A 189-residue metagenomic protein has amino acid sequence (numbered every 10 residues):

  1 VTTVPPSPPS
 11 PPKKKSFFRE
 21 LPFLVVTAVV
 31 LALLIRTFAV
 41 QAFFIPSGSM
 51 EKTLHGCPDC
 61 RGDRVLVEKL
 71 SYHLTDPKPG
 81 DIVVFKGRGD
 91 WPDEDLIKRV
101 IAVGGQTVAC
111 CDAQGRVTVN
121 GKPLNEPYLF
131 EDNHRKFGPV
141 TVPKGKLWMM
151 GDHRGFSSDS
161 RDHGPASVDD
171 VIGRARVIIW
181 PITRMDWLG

Functional and structural regions predicted by a protein language model:
T2-R19, F23, T27-V30, L34 (+1 more regions): Soluble "head" domains of membrane/secretory-pathway proteins
